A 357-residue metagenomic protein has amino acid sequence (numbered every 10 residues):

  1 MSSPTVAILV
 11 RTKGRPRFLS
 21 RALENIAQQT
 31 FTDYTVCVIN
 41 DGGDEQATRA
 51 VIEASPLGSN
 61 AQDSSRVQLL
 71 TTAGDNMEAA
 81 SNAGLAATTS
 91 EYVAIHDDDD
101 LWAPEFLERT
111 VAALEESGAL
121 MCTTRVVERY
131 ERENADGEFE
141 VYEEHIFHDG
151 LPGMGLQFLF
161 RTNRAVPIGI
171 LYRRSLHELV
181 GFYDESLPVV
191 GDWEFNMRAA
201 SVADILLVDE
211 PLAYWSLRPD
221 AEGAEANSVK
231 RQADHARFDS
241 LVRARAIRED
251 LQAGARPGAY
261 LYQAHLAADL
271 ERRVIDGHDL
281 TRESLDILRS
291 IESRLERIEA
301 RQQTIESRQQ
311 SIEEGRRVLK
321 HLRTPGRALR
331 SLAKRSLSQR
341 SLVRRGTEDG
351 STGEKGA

Functional and structural regions predicted by a protein language model:
M1, Q157-F160, R164-V166, G181 (+6 more regions): C-terminal subregions of glycosyltransferases and related glycan-biosynthesis enzymes
M1-R237: Nucleotide-sugar donor-binding/catalytic module of glycosyltransferases that assemble extracellular/cell-envelope
